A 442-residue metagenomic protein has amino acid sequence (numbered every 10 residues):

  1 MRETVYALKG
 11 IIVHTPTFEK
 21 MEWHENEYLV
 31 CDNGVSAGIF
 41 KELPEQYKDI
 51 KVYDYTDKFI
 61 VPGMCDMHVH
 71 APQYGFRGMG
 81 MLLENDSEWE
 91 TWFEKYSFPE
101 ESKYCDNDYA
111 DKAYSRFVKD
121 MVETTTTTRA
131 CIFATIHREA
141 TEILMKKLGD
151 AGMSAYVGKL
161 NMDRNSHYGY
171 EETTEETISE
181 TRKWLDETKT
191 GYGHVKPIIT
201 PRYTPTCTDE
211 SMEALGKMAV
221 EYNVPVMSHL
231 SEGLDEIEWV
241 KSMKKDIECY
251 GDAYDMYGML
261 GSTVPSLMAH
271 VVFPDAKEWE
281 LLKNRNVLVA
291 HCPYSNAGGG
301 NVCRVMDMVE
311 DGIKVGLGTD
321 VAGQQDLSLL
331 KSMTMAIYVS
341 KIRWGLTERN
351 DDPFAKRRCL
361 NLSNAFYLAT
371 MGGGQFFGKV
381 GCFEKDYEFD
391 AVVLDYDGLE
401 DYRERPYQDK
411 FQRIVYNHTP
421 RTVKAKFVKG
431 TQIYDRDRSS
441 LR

Functional and structural regions predicted by a protein language model:
M1-Y47, K58-F59: N-terminal metal-binding scaffold of metallo-dependent hydrolase/deaminase domains
R2-G10, E45-T91, S115, K119 (+1 more regions): Replace "His-x-His-based motif
I11, D252, M256-S262, V305-E400: His/Asp/Glu-enriched, well-ordered alpha-helical/loop segment that forms or immediately abuts the divalent-metal
I11, L29, G34, D57 (+15 more regions): Divalent metal-coordination and catalytic microenvironments
T17, E388-R442: C-terminal cap of metal-dependent C-N hydrolases
V30, G78-M153, T177-G191: Alpha-helical scaffold segments that flank or form the walls of functional sites
G75-A110, R164-T174, G233-T263, A336-C359: Active-site gating loops and adjacent loop-to-helix segments of metal-dependent hydrolytic enzymes
E139-V272: Metal-coordinating catalytic core of metallo-dependent amide/deamination hydrolases
